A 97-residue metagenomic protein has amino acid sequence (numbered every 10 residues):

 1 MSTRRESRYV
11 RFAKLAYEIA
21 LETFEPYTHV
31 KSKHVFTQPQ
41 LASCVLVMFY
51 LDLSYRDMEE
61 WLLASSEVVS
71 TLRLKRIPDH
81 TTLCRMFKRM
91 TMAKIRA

Functional and structural regions predicted by a protein language model:
S2-Y50: Basic, short loop/linker segments at the boundary and entry of helix-turn-helix/winged-helix-like folds
K31-K33, W61-L63, M86: Generic hydrophobic/packing signal
R56-L72: DNA-recognition alpha helix
V68-A97: Active-site- or DNA-interface-adjacent structural scaffold in DNA-acting proteins
